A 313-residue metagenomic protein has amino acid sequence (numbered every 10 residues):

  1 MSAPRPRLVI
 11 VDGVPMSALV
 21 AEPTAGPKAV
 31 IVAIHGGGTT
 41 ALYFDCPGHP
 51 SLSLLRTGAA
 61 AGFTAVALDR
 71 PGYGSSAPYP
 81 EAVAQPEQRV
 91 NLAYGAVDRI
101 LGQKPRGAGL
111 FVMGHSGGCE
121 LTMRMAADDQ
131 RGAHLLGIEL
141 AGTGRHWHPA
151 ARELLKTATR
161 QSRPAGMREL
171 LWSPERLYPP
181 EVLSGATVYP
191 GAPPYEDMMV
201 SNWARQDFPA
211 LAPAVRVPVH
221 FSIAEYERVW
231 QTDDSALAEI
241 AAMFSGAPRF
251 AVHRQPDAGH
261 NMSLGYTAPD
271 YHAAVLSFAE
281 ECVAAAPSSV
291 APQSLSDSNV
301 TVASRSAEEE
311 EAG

Functional and structural regions predicted by a protein language model:
M1-A25: N-terminal cap/lid segment of alpha/beta-hydrolase-fold proteins
A25-A60: Short, surface-exposed "cap/lid" segments of acyl-processing enzymes
L42, D69-A84, H260-N261: Glycine-rich "HGGG/HGxG" loop immediately N-terminal to the catalytic nucleophile of the alpha/beta-hydrolase
S51-A77: Conserved alpha/beta-hydrolase
V90-A108: Conserved acidic catalytic loop of the alpha/beta-hydrolase fold
V215, F221-I223: Short beta-strand/loop motif that positions the catalytic acidic residue of the alpha/beta-hydrolase fold
E225-A258: Conserved loop-alpha-helix segment in the C-terminal half of the alpha/beta-hydrolase fold that carries the catalytic
R249-G313: Catalytic active-site module of serine/aspartate enzymes centered on a nucleophile-bearing elbow/loop
